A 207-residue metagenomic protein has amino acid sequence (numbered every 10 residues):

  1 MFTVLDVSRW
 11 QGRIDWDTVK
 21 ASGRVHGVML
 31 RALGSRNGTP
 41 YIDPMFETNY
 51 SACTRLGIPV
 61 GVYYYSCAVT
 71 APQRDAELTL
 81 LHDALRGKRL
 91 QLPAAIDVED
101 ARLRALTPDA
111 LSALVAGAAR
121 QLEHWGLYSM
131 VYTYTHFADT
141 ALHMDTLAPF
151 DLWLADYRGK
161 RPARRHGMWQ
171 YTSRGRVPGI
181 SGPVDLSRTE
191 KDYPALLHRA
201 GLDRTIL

Functional and structural regions predicted by a protein language model:
M1-H26, L30-A119, E123-W125: Substrate-binding cleft of extracellular glycoside hydrolase catalytic domains
M1-T18, S22, H26, H143-L207: Functionally critical loop-and-helix segments that line ligand-binding/catalytic clefts of soluble enzyme domains
S35, A101, H136-F137, G159-K160 (+1 more regions): Short, solvent-exposed loop/turn segments at secondary-structure junctions
N37, V69, A138, R161 (+1 more regions): Flexible, glycine-rich phosphate/dinucleotide-binding loops and adjacent beta-alpha linkers at cofactor/substrate
V60, Y128-M130, L152: Hydrophobic anchor at the start of a short beta-strand that flanks the dinucleotide cofactor-binding loop
Y64, T133, D156: Short beta-strand/turn micro-motifs composed of small residues that flank or help shape donor/cofactor-binding pockets
R104-A105, A138-A141, A163: Short catalytic/ligand-binding loop motif for oxyanion handling, primarily in non-cytosolic enzymes, centered on
L122-T140: Aromatic-lined carbohydrate-recognition surfaces of secreted/lumenal glycan-active proteins
